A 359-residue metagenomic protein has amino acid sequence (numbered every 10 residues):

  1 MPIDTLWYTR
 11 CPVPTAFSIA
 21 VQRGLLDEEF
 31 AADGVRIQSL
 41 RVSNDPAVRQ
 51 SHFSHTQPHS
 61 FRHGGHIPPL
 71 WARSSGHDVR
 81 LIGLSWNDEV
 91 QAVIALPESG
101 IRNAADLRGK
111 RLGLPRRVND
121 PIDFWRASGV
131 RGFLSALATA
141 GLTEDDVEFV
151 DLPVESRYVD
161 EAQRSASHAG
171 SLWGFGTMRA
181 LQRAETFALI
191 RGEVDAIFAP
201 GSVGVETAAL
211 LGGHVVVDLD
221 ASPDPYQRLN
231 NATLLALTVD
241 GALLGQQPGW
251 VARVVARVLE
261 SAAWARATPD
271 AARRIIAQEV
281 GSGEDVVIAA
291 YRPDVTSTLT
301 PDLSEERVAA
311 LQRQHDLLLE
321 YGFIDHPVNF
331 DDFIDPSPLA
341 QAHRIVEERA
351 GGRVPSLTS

Functional and structural regions predicted by a protein language model:
I3-D145, F149-D160, T358: Short, glycine-/small- and polar/acidic-enriched structural segments that line small-molecule recognition paths
A31, P223-Q227, T298-E306: Short, solvent-exposed loop/beta-turn-alpha elements that line the ligand-binding surface or hinge of extracytoplasmic
A32-L40, L142-F149, V280-R292, D325-D331: Short, surface-exposed acidic
I67, Y158-I276: Pocket-lining segment of extracytoplasmic ligand-binding domains
W71, D106, F187-A188, L317: Well-formed, non-transmembrane alpha-helical positions, independent of function
Q247-F323: Secondary-structure end/capping motifs
L318-S359: Conserved C-terminal helix/tail region of periplasmic/extracytoplasmic solute-binding proteins
